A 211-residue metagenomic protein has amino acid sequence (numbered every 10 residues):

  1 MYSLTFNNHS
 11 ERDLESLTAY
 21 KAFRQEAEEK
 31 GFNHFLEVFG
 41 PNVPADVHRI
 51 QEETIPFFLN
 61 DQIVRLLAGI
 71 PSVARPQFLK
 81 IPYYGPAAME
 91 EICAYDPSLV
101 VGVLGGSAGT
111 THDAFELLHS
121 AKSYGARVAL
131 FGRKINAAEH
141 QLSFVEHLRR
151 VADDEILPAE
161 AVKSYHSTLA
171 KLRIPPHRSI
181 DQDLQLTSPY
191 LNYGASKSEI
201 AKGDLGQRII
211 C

Functional and structural regions predicted by a protein language model:
M1, N8-L99, F115-Y124: Alpha/beta enzyme core
D61-A74, L130-F131, D153-H166: Short, basic, helix/turn surface patches
P97-A108: Active-site clefts of carbohydrate-active enzymes
G106-A108, Y124-Q141: Glycine-rich phosphate-binding active-site loops on the catalytic face of alpha/beta enzymes
A108-G109, K171: Glycine-rich phosphate/ribose-binding loops and adjacent secondary-structure elements that form binding surfaces
K122, N136-H177, D181-Q185: C-terminal helical cap(s) of enzyme catalytic domains, especially alpha/beta-barrels
R127-V128, V145, R150-V151, K202 (+2 more regions): Structured C-terminal cap/extension of enzyme domains
L172-C211: C-terminal extensions of enzymes
